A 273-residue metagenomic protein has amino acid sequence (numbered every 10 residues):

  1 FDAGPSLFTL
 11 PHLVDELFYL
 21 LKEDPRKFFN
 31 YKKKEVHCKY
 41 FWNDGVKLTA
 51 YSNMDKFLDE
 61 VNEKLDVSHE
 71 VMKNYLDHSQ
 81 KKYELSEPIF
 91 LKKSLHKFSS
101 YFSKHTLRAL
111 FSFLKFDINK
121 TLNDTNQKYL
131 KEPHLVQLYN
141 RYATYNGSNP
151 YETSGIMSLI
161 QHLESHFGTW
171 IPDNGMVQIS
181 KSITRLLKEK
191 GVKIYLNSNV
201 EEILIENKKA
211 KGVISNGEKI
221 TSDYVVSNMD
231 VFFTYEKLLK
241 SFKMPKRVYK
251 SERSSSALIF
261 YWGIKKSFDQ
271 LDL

Functional and structural regions predicted by a protein language model:
D2, F41-W42, Y195, I214: A general beta-strand register signal
D2-H37: N-terminal FAD cofactor-binding segment of flavoenzymes
P5-P11, A143-T144, S148, A257-I259: Glycine-rich phosphate/pyrophosphate-binding beta-alpha loops
R26-K27, V136-Q137, E189, I194-N197 (+2 more regions): Acidic/polar loop patches that form or flank catalytic/metal-binding clefts of enzymes that bind anionic ligands
N43-T153: Rossmann-like flavin
S158-N216: Helical element adjacent to the flavin cofactor pocket in flavoenzyme catalytic cores
E201-L273: Mid-domain catalytic core of redox enzymes that form a hydrophobic substrate pocket/lid adjacent to a catalytic redox
